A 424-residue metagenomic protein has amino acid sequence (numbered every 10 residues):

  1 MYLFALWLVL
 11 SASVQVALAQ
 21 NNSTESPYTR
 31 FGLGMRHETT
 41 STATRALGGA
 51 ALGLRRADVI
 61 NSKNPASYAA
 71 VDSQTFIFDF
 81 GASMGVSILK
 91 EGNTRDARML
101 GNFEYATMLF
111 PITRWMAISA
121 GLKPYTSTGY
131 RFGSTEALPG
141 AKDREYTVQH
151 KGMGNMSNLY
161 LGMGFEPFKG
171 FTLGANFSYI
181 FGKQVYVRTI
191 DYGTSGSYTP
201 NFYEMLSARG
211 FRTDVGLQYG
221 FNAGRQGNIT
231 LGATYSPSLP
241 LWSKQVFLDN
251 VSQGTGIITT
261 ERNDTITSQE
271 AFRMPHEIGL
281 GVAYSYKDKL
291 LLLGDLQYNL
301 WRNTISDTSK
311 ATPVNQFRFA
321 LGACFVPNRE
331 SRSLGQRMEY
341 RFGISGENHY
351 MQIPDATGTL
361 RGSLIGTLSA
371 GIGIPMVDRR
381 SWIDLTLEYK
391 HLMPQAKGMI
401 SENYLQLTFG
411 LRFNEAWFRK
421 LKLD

Functional and structural regions predicted by a protein language model:
M1-T24, D424: Bacterial Sec-dependent N-terminal signal peptides
Q20-D424: Subset of outer-membrane beta-barrel
